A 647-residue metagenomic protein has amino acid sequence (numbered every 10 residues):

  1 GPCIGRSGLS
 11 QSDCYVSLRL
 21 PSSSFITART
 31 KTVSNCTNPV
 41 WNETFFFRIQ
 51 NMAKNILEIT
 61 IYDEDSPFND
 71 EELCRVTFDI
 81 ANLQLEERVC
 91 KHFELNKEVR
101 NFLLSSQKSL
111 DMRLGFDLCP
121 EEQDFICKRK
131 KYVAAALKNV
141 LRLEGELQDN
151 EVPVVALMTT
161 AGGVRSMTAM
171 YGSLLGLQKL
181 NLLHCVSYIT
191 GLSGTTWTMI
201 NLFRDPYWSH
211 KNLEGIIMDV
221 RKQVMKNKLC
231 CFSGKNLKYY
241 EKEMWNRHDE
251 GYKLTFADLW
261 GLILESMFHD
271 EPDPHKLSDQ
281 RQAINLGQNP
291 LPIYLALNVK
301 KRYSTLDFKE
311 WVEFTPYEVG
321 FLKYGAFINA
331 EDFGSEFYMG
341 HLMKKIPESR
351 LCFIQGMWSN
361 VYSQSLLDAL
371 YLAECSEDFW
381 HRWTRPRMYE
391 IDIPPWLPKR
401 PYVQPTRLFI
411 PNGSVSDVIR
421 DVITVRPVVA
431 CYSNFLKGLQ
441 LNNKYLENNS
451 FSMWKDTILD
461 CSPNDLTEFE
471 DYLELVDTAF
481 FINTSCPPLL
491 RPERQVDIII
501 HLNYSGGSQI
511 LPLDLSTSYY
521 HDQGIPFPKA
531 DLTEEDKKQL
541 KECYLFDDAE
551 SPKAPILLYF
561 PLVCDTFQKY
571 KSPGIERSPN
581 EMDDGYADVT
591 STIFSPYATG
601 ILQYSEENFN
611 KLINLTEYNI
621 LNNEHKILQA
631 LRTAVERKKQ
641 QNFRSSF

Functional and structural regions predicted by a protein language model:
G1-S7: Short amphipathic, basic-aromatic surface patches that mediate peripheral association with negatively charged
S7, F47-N51: Short, flexible loop/turn segments at beta-strand junctions in immunoglobulin-like and fibronectin type III
S10, C14, L20-P21: PDZ domains - specifically the beta-sandwich core and the conserved carboxylate-binding loop
S12-Y15, T30-N38, T44, M52-I56 (+3 more regions): Catalytic domains of lipid- and phosphate-ester/thioester hydrolases
R19-F25, E64-S66: Change "in extracellular beta-sheet-rich domains … of secreted and cell-surface proteins" to "in beta-sheet-rich domains
